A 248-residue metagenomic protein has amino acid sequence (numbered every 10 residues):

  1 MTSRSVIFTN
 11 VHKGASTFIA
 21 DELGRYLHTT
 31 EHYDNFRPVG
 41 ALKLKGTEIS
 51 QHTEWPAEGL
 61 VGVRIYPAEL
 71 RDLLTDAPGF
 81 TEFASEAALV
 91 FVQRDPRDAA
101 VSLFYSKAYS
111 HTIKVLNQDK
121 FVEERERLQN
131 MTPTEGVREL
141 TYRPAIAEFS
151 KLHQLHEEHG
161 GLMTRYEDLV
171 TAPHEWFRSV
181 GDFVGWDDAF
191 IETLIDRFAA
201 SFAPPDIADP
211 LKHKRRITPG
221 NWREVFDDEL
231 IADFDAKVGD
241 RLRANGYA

Functional and structural regions predicted by a protein language model:
M1-E124, G136-T164, D233, K237 (+2 more regions): PAPS-dependent sulfotransferase catalytic domain
K13, Q93, V170-T171, D228: Short, solvent-exposed loop/helix junctions and linker helices that flank or host conserved functional motifs
H32-N35, V184-D196: Short, surface-exposed acidic
A77, L169-W176, L211-K214: Short acidic alpha-helix initiation/capping motifs at coil-to-helix transition points, especially at protein N-termini
F121-T134, P173: Acidic, glycine-rich loop-and-strand cores that form catalytic or ligand-binding grooves in diverse globular domains
E158-F183, W222: Phosphate-binding beta-loop-alpha motif at adenosine-nucleotide cofactor sites
L194-L242: PAPS-dependent sulfotransferase catalytic core
